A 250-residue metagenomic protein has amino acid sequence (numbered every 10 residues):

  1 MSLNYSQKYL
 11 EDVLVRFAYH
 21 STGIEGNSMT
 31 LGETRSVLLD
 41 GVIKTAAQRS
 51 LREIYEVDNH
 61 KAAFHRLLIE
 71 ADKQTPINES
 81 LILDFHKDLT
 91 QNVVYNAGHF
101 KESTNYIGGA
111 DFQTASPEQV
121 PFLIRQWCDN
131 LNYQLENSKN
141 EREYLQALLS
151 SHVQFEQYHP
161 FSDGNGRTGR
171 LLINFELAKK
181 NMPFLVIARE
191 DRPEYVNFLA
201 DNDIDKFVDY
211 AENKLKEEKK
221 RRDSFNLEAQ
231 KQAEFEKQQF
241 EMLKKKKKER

Functional and structural regions predicted by a protein language model:
M1-D163, R167-R250: FIC/Doc superfamily catalytic core
